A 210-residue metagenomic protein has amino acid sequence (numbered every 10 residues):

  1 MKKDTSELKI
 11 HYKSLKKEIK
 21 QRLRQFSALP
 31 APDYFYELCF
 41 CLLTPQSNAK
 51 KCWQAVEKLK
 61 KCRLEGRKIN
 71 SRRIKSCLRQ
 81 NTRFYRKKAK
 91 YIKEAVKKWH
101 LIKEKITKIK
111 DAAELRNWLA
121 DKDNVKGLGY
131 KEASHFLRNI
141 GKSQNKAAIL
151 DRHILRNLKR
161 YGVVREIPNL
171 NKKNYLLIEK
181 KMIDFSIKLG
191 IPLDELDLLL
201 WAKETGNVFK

Functional and structural regions predicted by a protein language model:
M1-A28, A89, I106-N117, N124-K210: C-terminal accessory module of base-excision DNA glycosylases/AP lyases that mediates lesion recognition and DNA
M1-C62, K68-S76, Q80-T82, F209: Structure-specific DNA junction-binding interface
A31, F40, T44-S47, Q80 (+5 more regions): Conserved aromatic-histidine-acidic binding/catalytic patches
D33-C41, W53, R86-K93, K131-S134 (+2 more regions): Non-catalytic, well-ordered alpha-helical scaffold segments
E37-Q46, K93-K97, R138, D197-K203: Short, hydrophobic/amphipathic alpha-helical patches that form generic packing surfaces within helical domains
N48, L64, K97-E104, R138-K142 (+1 more regions): Short helix-capping and hinge/turn segments at secondary-structure transitions, especially at repeat and domain
V56-K126: Alpha-helical ds-nucleic-acid-binding substructure associated with the helix-hairpin-helix region of base-excision DNA
